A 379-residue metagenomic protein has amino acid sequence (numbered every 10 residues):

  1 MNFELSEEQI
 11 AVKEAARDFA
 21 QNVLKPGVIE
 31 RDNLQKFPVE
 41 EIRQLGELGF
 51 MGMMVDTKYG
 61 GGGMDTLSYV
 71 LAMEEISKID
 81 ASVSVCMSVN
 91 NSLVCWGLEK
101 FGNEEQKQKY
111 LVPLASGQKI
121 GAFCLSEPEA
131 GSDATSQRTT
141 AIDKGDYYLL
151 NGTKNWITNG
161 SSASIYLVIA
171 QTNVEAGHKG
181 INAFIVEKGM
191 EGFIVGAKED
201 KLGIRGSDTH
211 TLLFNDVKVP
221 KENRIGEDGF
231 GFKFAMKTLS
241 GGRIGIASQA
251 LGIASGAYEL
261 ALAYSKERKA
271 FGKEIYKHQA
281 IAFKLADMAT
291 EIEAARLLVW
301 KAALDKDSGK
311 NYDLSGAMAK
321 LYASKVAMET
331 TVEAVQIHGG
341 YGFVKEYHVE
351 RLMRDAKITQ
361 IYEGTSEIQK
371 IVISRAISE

Functional and structural regions predicted by a protein language model:
M1-V89, F101-Q106, P113, G117-Q118 (+5 more regions): Alpha-helical interface subdomain recognition
G49, M73-S77, A170, V186-E191 (+1 more regions): Short Ser/Thr-interspersed hydrophobic loop/turn segments at strand-loop and sheet-helix junctions that line or gate
K100-G102, I142, V168-T172, I185-E187 (+3 more regions): Short beta-strand-to-turn element immediately C-terminal to the catalytic PLP-Schiff-base lysine in fold type I
L114, E129-S132, W156-N159, N173-E175 (+1 more regions): Short Gly/Pro-enriched turn/cap motifs at secondary-structure boundaries
G117-L125, I169: A short, Trp-centered hydrophobic/proline-enriched beta-strand micro-motif
S136, G189-P220: Flexible, small-/acidic-enriched active-site or ligand-binding loops
Y147, N151-V195: A short core secondary-structure module
N215-F234: Long, acidic (Asp/Glu-rich), low-complexity accessory segments flanking structured domains
